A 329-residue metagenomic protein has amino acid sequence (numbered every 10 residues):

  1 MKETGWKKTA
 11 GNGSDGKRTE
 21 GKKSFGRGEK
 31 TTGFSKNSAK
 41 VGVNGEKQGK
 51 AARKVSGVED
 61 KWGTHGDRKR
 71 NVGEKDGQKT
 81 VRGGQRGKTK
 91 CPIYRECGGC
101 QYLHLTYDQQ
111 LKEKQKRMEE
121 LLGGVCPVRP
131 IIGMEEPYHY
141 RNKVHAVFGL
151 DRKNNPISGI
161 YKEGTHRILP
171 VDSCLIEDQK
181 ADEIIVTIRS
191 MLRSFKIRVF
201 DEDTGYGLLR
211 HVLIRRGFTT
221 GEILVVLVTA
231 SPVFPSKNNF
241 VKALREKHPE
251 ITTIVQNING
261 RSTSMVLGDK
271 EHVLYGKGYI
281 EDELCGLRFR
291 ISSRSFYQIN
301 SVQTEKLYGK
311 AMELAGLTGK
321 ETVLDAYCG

Functional and structural regions predicted by a protein language model:
K2-G329: Accessory RNA-recognition modules of RNA-modification enzymes
